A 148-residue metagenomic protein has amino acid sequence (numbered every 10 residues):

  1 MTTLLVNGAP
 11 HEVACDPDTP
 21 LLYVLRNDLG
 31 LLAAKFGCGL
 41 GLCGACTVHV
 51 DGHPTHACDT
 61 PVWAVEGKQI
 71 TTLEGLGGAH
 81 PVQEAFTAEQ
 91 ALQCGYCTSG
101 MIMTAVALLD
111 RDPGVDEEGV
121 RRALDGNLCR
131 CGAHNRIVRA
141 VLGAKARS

Functional and structural regions predicted by a protein language model:
M1-S148: Signature of N-terminal electron-transfer/Fe-S-associated modules in redox systems
